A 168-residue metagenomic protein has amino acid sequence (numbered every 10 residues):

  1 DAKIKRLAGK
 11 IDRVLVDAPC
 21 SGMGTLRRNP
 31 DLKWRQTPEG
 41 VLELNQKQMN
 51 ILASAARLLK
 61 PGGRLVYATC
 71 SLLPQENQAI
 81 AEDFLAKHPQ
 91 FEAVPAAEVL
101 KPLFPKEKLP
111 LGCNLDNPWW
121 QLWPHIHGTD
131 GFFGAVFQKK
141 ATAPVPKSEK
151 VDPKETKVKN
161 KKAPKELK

Functional and structural regions predicted by a protein language model:
D1-K168: S-adenosylmethionine
